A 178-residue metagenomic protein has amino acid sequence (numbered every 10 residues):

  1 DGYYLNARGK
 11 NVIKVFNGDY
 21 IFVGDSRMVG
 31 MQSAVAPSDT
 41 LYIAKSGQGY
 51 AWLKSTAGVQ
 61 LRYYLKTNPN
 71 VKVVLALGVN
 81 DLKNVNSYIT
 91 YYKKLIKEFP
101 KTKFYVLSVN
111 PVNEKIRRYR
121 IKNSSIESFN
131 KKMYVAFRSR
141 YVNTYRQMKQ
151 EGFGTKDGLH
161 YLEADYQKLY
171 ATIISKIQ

Functional and structural regions predicted by a protein language model:
D1-I13: Membrane-proximal envelope biogenesis segments
K10-Y91, N113-K115, S124: Conserved SGNH/GDSL esterase-like catalytic core that processes O-acyl groups on lipids and polysaccharides
V23-D25, L107, V142: Active-site flanking residues adjacent to catalytic metal/cofactor-binding acidic residues
I43-K45, L107, T144-Q147: Conserved beta-strand termini and adjacent loop/short-helix elements that scaffold enzyme active sites in alpha/beta
A76, L107-S108: Alpha/beta-hydrolase-fold catalytic nucleophile elbow
I89-I96, N130: Generic structural signal for well-ordered alpha-helices, preferentially at hydrophobic/aromatic core positions
P100-K103: A short helix->loop->beta-strand "cap" motif at the edges of active sites that frequently abuts
E114-Q178: Catalytic His-Asp segment of secreted/periplasmic serine-dependent ester chemistry enzymes
